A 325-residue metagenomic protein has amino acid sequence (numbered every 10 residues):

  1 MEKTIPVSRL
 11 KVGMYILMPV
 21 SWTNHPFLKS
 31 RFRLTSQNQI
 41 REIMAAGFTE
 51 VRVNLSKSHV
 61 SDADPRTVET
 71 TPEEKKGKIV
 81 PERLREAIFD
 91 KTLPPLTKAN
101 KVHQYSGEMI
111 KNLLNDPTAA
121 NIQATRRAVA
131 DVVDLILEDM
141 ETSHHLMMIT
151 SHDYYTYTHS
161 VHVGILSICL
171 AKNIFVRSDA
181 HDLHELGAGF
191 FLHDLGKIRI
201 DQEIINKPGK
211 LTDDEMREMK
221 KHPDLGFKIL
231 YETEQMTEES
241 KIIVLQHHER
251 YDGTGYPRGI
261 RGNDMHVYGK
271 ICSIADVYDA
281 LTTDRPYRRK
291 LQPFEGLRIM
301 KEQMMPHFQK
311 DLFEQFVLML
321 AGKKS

Functional and structural regions predicted by a protein language model:
M1-T156: Non-catalytic interface/linker regions that flank or bridge core catalytic/transmembrane domains
L96-S325: Histidine- and acidic-residue-rich, metal-dependent catalytic cores
